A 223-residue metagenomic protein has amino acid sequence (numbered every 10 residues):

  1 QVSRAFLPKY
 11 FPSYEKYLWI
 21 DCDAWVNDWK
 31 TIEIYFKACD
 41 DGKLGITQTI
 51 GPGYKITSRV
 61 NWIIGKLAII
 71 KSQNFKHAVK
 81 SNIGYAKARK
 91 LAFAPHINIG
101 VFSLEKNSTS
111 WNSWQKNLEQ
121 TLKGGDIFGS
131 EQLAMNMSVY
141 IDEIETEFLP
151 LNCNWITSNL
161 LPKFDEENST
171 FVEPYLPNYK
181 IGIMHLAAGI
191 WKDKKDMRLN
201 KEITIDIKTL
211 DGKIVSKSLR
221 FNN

Functional and structural regions predicted by a protein language model:
Q1-N223: Glycosyltransferase catalytic domains, chiefly GT-A lineage
